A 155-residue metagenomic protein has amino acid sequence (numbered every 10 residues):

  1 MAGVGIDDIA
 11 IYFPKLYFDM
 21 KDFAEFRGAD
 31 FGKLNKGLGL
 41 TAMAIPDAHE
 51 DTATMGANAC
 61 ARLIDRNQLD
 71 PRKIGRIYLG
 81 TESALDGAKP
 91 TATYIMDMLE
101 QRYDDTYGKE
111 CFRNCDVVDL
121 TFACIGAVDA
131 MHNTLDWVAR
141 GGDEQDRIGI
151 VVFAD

Functional and structural regions predicted by a protein language model:
M1-Y78, M96-D104: Conserved "HGTGT" condensation-loop signature of ketosynthase/thiolase-family condensing enzymes that catalyze
A10, T121-C124, F153-D155: Short, flexible loop/turn elements at secondary-structure junctions
Y12, E82-A84, D155: Short glycine-rich anion-binding loops that position phosphate/pyrophosphate groups of nucleotides and phosphorylated
K33-D51, A84-R147: Conserved catalytic cysteine-centered active-site region of acyl-thioester-dependent Claisen-condensing enzymes
G75-S83, G87: Long, acidic, intrinsically disordered low-complexity segments
G80, D146-D155: Short beta-strand segments
